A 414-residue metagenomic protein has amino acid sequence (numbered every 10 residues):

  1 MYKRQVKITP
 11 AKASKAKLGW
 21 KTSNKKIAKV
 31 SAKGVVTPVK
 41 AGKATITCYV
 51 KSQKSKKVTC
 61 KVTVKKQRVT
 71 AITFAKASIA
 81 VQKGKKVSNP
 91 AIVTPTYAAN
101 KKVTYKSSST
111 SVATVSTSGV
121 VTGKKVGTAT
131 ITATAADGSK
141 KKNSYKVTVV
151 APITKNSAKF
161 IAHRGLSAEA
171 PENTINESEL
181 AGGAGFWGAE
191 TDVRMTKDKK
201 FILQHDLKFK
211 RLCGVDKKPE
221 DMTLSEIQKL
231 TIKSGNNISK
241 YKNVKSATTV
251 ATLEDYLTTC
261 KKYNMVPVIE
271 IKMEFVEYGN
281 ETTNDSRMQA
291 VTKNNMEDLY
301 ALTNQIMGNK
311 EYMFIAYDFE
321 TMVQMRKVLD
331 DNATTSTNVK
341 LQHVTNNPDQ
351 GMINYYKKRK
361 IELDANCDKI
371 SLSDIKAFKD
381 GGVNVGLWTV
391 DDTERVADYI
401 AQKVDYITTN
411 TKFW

Functional and structural regions predicted by a protein language model:
K3-I153: Extracytoplasmic soluble-region selector
V150-W414: Phosphate-group recognition and catalysis centered on beta-loop-alpha active-site segments
